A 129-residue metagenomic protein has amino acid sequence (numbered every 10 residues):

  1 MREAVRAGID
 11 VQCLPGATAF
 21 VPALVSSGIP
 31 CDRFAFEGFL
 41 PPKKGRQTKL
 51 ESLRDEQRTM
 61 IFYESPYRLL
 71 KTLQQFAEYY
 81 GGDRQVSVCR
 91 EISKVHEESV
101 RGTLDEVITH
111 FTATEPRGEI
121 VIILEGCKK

Functional and structural regions predicted by a protein language model:
M1-E56: Class I SAM-dependent methyltransferase SAM-binding "motif I" and its flanking Rossmann-like core
R58-K129: A contiguous loop/helix-start segment that scaffolds small-molecule binding in enzyme catalytic cores
